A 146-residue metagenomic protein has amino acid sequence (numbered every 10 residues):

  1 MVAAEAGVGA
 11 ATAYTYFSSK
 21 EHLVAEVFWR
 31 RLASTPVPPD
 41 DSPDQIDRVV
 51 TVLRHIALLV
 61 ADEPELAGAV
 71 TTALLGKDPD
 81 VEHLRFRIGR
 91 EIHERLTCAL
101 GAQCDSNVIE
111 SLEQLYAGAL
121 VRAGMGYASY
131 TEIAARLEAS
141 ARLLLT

Functional and structural regions predicted by a protein language model:
M1-H22, E26: Helix-turn-helix
K20, V27, R31, V49 (+4 more regions): Hydrophobic/aromatic residues within well-ordered alpha-helical segments
F28-V52: Amphipathic alpha-helical linker/stalk segments
P39-S42, V70-L74, A123-Y127: Secondary-structure edge/capping motif, primarily at the C-terminal ends of alpha-helices and the immediately following
I46-A61, E65, E110, A134-E138 (+1 more regions): Amphipathic alpha-helical segments that line or abut small-molecule/effector binding pockets and mediate allosteric
A57-F86, E113, A117, V121: Amphipathic alpha-helical segments used for helix-helix packing
K77-Q114, E132-R142: Amphipathic alpha-helical packing segments from all-alpha helical-bundle domains
E113-T131, R142-T146: Amphipathic C-terminal alpha-helical segment
